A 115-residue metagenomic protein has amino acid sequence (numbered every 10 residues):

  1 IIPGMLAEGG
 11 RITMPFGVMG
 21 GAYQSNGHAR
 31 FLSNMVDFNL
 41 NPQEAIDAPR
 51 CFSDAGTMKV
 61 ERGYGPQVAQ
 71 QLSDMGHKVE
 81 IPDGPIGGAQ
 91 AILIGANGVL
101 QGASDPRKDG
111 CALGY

Functional and structural regions predicted by a protein language model:
I1-P82: Proteins synthesized as precursors that undergo proteolytic processing into mature forms
L40-N41, T57, Q67-Y115: Terminal-appendage/accessory-domain detector
